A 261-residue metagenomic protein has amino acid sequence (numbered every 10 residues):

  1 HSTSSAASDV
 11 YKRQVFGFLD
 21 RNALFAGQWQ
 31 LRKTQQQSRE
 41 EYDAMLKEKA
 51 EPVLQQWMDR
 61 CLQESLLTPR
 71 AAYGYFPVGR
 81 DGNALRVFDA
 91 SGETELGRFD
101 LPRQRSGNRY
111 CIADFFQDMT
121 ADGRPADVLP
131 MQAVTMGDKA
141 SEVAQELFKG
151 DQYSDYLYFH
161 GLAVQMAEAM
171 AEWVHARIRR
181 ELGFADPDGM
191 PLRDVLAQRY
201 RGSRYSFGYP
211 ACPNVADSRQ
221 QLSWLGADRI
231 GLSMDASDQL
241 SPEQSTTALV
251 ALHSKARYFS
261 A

Functional and structural regions predicted by a protein language model:
H1-A7, Y11: Single conserved hydrophobic/aromatic residue that forms the stacking wall/gate of nucleotide- or nucleobase-binding
R13-L19, M166: Short, exposed beta-strand "edge-strand" segments with a Pro/Gly-rich flavor and a Y/T-containing core
F16, N22-L24, Y156-Y158: Long alpha-helical repeat solenoid scaffolds
L19-E51: N-terminal leader/propeptide and maturation segments of large enzyme subunits in energy/redox metabolism and hydrolases
A44-A261: Small-residue-enriched alpha-helical segments and adjacent helix-cap loops that form tight helix-helix packing
